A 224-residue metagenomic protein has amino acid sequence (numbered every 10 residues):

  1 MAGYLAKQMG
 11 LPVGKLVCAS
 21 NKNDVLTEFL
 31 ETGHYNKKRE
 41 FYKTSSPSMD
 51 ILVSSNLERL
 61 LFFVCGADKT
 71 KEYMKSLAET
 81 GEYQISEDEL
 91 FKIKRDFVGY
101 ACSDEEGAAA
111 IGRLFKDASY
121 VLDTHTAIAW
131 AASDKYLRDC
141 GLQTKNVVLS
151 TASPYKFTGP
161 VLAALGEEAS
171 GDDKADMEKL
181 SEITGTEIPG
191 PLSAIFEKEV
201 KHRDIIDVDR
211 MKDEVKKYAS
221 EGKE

Functional and structural regions predicted by a protein language model:
M1-E224: PLP-dependent amino-acid enzyme catalytic core
